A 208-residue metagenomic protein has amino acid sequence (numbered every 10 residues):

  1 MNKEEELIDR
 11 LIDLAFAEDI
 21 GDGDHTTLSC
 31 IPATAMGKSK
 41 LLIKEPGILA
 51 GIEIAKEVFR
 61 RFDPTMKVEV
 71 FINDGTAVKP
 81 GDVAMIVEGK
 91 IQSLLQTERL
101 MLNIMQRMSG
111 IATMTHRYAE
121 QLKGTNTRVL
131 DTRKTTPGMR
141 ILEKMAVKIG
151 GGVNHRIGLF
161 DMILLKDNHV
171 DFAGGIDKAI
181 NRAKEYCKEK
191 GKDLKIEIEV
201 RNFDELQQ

Functional and structural regions predicted by a protein language model:
M1-Q208: Acidic/glycine-rich phosphate/pyrophosphate-binding loops and surrounding catalytic core that coordinate Mg2+
